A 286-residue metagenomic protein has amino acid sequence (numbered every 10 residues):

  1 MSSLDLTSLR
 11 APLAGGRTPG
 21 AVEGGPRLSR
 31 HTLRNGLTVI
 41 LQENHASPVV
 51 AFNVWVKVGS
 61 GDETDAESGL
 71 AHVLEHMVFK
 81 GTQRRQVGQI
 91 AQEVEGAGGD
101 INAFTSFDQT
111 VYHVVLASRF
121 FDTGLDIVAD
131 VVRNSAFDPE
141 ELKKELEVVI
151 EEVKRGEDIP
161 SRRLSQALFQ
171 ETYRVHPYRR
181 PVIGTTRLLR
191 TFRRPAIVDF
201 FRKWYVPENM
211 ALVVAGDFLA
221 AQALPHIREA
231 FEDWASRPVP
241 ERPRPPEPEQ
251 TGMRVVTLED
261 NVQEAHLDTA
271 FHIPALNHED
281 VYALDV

Functional and structural regions predicted by a protein language model:
S2-P19, R174, R179-V182, R187 (+2 more regions): An aromatic/glycine/proline-enriched structural segment found at the starts of mature extracellular/organellar domains
S2-P48: N- or domain-start disorder-to-order transition segments that initiate the globular core
E23-L28, R34, S47-A51, D65 (+7 more regions): Extracytoplasmic
A46, A51-V115, P181: M16/MPP (pitrilysin/insulinase) zinc-metallopeptidase core fold and M16-derived inactive scaffolds
A66, L70, Q86, I90 (+10 more regions): Stable alpha-helical elements in mature extracytoplasmic
K80-R84, V115-L146: M16/insulysin-pitrilysin zinc metalloprotease superfamily fold
Q92-E95, S135-K154, L219, P238-G252: Acidic/histidine-enriched alpha-helical segments
